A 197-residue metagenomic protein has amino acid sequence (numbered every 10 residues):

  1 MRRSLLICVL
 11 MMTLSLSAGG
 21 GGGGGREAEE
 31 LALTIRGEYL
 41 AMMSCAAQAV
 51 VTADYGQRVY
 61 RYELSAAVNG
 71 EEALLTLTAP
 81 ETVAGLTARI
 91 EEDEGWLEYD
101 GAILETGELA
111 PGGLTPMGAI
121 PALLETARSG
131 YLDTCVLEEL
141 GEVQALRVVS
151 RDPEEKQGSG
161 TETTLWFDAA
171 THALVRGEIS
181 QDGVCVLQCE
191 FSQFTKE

Functional and structural regions predicted by a protein language model:
M1-L5: Positively charged n-region of N-terminal signal peptides that target proteins for export
M12-A67, T195-E197: N-terminal leader/targeting segments and the immediate start of mature chains
E38, L64-V68, A88-R89, D133-G141 (+1 more regions): Short, exposed beta-strand/loop patches in secreted or surface proteins that constitute
C45-V51, R58-L77, L86, G95 (+4 more regions): One face of beta-strands
A49-V51, L97-K156: Flexible, processing/modification-adjacent segments and terminal tails in exported/periplasmic/extracellular proteins
T52-D54, P80-T82, A102, D182-V184: Hydrophobic lipid-interacting interfaces of membrane-associated proteins
S65-A119: An acidic-aromatic
D133-E197: Gly/Pro-enriched, hydrophobic low-complexity segments that function as extracytoplasmic propeptides/linkers
